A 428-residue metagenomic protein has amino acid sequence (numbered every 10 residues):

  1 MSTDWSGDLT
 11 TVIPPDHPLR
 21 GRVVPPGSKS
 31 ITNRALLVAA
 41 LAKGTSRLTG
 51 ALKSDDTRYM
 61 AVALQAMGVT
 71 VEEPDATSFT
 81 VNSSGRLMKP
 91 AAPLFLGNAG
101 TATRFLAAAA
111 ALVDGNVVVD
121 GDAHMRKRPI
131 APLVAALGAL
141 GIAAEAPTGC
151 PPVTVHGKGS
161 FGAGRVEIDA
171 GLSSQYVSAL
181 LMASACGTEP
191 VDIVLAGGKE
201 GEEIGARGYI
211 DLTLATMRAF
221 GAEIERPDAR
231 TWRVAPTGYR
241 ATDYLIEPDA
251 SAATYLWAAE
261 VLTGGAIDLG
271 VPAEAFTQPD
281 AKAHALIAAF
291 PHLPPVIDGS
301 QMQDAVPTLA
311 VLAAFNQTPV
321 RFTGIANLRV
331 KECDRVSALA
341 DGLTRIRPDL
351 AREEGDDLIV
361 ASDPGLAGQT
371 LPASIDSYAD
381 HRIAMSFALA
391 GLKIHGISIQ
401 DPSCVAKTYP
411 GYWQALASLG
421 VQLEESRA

Functional and structural regions predicted by a protein language model:
M1-A428: Short, structured segments at the rim of ligand-binding sites
